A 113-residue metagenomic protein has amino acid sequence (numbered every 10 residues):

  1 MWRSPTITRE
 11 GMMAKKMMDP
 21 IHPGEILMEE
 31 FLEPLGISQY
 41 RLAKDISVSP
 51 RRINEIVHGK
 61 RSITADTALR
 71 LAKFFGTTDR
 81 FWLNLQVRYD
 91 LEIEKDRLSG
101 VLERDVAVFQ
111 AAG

Functional and structural regions predicted by a protein language model:
M1-E30, P34-L35, G100, R104-V106 (+1 more regions): N-terminal flexible/basic segments that precede or flank functional cores
A14, M18-P20, K73, D79-F81: Peripheral/terminal regions associated with large enzymatic or DNA-binding modules
M28, Q39, A68: Generic structural marker for isolated residues within well-ordered, non-membrane alpha-helices of soluble domains
G36-E55: Short alpha-helical DNA-recognition segment
S49, K60, F75, Y89: The DNA-recognition helices of helix-turn-helix-type DNA-binding domains
K60-K73: Short, basic-rich loop-to-helix N-cap that marks the start of a DNA-contacting helix
N84-G113: Short, charged recognition helix plus adjacent turn of helix-turn-helix-like nucleic-acid-binding domains
